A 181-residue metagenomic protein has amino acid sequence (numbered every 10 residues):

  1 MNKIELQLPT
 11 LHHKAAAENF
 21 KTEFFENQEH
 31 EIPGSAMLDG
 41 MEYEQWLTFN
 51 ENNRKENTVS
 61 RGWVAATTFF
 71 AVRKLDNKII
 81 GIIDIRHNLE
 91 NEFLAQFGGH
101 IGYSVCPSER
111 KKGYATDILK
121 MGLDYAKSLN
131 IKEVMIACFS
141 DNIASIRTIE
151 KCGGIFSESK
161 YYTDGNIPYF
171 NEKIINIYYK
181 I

Functional and structural regions predicted by a protein language model:
M1-H100, G165, Y169-I181: GNAT-family acyltransferases
R73, G102, C106, F139: Residue-level recognition of the GNAT/N-acetyltransferase active site
N77, G113, N142: Conserved G/P- and acidic residue-centered "switch" motifs that form tight phosphate/ATP-binding loops in soluble
G102-V105, K111-S128, R147-K151: Conserved acetyl-CoA-binding loop-helix of GNAT-fold acetyltransferases
R110, I136-I146: Conserved beta-strand-loop-alpha-helix junction that forms the acyl-donor binding cleft
A126-A137: Conserved GNAT acetyl-CoA-binding A-motif
A137-C138, I155-F170: Conserved catalytic-core motifs of GNAT/GCN5-like acyltransferases
D141, I149, F156: Ligand-binding pocket scaffold of soluble enzyme catalytic domains
